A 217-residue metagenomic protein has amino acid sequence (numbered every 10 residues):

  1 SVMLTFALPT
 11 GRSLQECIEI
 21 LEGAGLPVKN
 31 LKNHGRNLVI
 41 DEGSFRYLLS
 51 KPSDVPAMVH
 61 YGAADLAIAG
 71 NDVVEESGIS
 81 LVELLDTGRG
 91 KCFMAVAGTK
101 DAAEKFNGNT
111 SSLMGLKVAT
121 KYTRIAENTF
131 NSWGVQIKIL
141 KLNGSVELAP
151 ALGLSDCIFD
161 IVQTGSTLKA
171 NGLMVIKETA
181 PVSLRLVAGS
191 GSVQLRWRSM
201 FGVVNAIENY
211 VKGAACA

Functional and structural regions predicted by a protein language model:
V2-A217: Domain-level signature for soluble enzymes in the chorismate/prephenate branch of the shikimate pathway
